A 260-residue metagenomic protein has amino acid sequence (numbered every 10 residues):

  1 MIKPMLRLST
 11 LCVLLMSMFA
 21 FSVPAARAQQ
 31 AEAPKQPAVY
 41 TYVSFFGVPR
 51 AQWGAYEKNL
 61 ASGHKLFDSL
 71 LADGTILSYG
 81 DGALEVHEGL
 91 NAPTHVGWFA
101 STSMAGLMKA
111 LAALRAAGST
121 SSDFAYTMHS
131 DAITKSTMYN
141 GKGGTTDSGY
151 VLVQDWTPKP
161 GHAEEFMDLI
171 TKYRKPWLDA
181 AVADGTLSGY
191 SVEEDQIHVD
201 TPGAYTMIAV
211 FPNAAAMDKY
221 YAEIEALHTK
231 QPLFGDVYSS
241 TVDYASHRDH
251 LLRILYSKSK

Functional and structural regions predicted by a protein language model:
M1-R7: N-terminal secretory signal peptides that target proteins for export/translocation
S9-F21: Bacterial N-terminal signal peptides
R27-K260: Short S/T/G/P-rich N-terminal loop/turn motif that feeds into the first structured element of a domain
